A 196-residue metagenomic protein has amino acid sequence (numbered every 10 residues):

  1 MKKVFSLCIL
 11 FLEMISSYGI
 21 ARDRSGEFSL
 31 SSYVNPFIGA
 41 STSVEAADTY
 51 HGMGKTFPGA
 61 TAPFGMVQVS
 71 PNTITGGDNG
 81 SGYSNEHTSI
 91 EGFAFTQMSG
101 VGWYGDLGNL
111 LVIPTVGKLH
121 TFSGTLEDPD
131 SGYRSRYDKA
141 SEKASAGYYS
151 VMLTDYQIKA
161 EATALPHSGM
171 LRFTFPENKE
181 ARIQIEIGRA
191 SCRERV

Functional and structural regions predicted by a protein language model:
M1-D23: Bacterial Sec-dependent N-terminal signal peptides
R22-R195: Accessory carbohydrate-recognition regions in carbohydrate-active enzymes
